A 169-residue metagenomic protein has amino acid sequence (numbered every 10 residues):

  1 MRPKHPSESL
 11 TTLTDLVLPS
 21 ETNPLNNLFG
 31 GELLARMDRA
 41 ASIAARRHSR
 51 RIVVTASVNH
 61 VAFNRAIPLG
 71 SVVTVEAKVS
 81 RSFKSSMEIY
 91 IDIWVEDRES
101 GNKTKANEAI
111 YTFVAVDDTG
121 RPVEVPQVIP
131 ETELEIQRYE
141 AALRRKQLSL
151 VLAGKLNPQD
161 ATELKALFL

Functional and structural regions predicted by a protein language model:
R2-L13, P68-V72, S80-L169: HotDog/MaoC-like acyl-thioester-processing domains
P6, L10-F29: Extended boundary segments
V17-L18, F63, F113: Hydrophobic residues in beta-strands and at strand termini
T22-A35, K165-L169: A conserved, well-ordered hydrophobic junction motif at loop->secondary-structure transitions
E32-R50: Active-site helix/loop of acyl-thioester processing domains in fatty-acid/polyketide metabolism, spanning hotdog-fold
R50-A66: Small beta-barrel nucleic-acid-binding modules, principally OB-folds
